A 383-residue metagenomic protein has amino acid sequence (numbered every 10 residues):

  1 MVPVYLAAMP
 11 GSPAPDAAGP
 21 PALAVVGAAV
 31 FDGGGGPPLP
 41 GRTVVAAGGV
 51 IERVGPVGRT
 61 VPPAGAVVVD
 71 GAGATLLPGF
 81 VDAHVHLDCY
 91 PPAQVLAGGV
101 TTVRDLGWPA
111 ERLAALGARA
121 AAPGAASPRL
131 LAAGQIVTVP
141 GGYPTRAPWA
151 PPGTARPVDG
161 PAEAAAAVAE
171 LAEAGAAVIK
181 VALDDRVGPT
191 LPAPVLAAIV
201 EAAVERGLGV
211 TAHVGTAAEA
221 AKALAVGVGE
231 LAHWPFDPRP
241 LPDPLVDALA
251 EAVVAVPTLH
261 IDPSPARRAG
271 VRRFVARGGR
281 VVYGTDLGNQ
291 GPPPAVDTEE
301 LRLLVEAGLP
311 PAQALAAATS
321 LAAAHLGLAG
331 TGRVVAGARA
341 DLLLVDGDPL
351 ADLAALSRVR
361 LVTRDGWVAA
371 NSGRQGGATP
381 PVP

Functional and structural regions predicted by a protein language model:
M1-P63, G347-D352, W367-V368: N-terminal metal-binding scaffold of metallo-dependent hydrolase/deaminase domains
L23-V25, V61-T101: Replace "His-x-His-based motif
A28, V44, G49, G73 (+14 more regions): Divalent metal-coordination and catalytic microenvironments
A74-L76, P92-D184, G188-L208, P244-L245 (+1 more regions): Divalent-metal coordination cores built from histidine and acidic residues
H86, W108-P109, Q135-V137, D184-R186 (+4 more regions): Active-site beta-loop-alpha junctions enriched in small/polar residues
L224-L231, A250-V254, G278-R280: Glycine-enriched alpha-helix->loop->beta-strand junction motifs that scaffold or abut catalytic
R267-D348: His/Asp/Glu-enriched, well-ordered alpha-helical/loop segment that forms or immediately abuts the divalent-metal
A318, A336-P380: C-terminal cap of metal-dependent C-N hydrolases
